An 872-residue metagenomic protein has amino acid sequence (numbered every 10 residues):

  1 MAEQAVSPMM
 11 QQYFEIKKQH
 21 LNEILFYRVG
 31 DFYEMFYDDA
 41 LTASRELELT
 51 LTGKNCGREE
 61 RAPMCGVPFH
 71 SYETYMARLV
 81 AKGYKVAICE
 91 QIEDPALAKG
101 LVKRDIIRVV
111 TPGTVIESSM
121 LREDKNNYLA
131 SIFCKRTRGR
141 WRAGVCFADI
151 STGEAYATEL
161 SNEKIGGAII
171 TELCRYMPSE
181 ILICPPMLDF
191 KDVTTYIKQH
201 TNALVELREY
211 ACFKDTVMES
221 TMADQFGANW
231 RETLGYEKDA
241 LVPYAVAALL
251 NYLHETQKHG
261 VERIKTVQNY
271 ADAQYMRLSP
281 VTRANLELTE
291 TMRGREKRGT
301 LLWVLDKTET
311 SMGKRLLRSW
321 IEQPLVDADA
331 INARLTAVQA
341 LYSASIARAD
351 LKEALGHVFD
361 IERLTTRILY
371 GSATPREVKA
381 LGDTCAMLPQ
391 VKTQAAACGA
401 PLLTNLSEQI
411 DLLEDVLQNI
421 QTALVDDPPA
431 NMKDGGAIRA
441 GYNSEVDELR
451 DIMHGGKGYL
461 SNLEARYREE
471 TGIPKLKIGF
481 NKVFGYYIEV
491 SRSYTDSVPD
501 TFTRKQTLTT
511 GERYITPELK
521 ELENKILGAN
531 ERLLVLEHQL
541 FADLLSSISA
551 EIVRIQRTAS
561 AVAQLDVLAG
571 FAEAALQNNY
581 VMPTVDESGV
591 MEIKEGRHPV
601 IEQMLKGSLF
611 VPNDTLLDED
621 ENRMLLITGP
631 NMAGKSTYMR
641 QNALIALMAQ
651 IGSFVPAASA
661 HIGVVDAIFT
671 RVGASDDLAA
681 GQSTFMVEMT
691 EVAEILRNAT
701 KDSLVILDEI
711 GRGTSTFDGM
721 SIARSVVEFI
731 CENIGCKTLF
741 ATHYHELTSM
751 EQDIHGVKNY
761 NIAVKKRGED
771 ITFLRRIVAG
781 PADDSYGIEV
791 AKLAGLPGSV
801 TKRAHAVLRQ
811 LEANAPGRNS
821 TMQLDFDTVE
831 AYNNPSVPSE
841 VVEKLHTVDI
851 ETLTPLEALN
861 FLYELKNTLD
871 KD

Functional and structural regions predicted by a protein language model:
A2-A340, A349, E353-L369, A373-A465 (+2 more regions): Charged catalytic and DNA/RNA-contacting regions of genome-maintenance and nucleic-acid-processing enzymes
A2-E3, Q11, E15, N22 (+4 more regions): Conserved phosphate-binding elements of NTP-dependent enzyme cores
Y37-A40, D239, E309-T310, L317-W320 (+6 more regions): ATPase nucleotide-binding head domains, primarily ABC-like/P-loop NTPase cores
C89, P112-L121, G260, A396-L402 (+6 more regions): Active-site phosphate-binding and catalytic loops of NTP-dependent enzymes
L173, P178-P186, E518-E551, T628 (+2 more regions): Conserved catalytic alpha/beta cores of large enzymes that bind or transform nucleotide phosphates and polynucleotides
F213-A223, M276-T282, M292, D383-N462 (+5 more regions): Amphipathic heptad-repeat alpha-helical coiled-coil/stalk segments that mediate oligomerization, filament/stalk
Y370, T374, M387, N405 (+3 more regions): Charged, surface-exposed helical/loop "interaction arms" that form contiguous linear patches used for dimerization
S444-H454, G458-Y459, A831-E864: C-terminal accessory/binding modules appended to enzymatic or scaffolding proteins
